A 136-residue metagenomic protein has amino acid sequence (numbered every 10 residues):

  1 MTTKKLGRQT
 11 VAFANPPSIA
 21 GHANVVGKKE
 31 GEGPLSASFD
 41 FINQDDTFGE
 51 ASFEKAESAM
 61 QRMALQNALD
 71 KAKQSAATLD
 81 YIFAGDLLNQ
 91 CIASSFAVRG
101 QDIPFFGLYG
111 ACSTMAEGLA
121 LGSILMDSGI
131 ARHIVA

Functional and structural regions predicted by a protein language model:
M1-F106: Conserved "HGTGT" condensation-loop signature of ketosynthase/thiolase-family condensing enzymes that catalyze
I82-A84, H133-A136: Beta-strand elements within well-structured catalytic alpha/beta cores of enzymes that handle phosphate/sulfate esters
L108-I134: Active-site-proximal alpha-helical scaffold in enzymes
